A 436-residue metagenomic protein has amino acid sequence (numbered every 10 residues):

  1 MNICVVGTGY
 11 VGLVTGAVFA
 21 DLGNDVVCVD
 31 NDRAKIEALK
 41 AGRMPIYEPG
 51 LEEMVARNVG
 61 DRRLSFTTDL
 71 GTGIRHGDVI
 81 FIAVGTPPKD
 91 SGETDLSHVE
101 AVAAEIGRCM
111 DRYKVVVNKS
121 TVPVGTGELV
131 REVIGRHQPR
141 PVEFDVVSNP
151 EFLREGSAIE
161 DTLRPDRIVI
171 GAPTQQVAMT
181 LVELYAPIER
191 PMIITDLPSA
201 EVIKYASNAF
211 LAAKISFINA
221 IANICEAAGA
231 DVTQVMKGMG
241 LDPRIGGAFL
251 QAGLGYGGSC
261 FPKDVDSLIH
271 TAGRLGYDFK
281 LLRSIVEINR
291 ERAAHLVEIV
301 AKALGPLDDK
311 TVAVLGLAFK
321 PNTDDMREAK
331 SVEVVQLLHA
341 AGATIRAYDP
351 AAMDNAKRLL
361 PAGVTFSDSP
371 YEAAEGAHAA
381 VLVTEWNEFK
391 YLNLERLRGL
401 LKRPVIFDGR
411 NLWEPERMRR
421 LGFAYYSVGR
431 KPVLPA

Functional and structural regions predicted by a protein language model:
M1-A436: Structural/interface elements that position substrates and couple domains in central-metabolism enzymes
